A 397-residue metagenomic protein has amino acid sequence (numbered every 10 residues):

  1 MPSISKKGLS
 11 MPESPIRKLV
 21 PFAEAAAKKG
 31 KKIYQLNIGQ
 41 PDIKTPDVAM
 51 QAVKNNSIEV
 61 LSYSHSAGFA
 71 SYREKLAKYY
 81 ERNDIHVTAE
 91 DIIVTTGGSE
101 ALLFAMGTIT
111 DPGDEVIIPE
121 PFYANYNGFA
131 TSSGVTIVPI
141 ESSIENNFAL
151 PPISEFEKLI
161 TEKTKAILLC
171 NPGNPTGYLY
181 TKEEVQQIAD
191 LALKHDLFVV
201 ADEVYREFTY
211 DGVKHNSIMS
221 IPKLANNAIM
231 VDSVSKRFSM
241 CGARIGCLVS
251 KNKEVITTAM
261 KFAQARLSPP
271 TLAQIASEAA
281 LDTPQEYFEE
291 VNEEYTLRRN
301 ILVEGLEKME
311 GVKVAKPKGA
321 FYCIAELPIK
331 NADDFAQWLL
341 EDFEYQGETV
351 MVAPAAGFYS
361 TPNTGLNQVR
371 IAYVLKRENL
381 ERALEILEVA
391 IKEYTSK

Functional and structural regions predicted by a protein language model:
P2-I4, G8, P12-S14, L19 (+3 more regions): PLP-dependent class I/II
E59-Y63: A short acidic, glycine-rich active-site loop that binds or catalyzes chemistry on phosphate/adenosine moieties
S64-T96: Conserved N-terminal alpha-helix of the aminotransferase class I/II PLP-enzyme fold
